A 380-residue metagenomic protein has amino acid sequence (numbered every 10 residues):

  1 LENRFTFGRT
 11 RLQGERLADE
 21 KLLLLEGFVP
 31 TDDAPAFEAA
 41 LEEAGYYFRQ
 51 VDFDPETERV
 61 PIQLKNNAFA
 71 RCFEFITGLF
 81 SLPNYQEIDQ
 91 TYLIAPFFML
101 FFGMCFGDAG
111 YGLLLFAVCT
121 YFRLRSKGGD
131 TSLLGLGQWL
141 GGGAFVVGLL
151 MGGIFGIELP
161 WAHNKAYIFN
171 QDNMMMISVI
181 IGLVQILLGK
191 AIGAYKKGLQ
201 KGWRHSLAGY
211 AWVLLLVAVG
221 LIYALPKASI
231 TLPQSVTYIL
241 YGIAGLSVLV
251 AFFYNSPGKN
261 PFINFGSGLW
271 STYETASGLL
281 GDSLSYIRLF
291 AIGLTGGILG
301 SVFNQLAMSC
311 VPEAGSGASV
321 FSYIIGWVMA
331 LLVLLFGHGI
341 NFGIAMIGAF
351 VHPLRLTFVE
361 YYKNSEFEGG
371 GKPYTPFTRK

Functional and structural regions predicted by a protein language model:
L1-F37: Coiled-coil termination/hinge junctions
E26, P35-K380: Conserved, carboxylate-rich catalytic/transport cores that coordinate ions
